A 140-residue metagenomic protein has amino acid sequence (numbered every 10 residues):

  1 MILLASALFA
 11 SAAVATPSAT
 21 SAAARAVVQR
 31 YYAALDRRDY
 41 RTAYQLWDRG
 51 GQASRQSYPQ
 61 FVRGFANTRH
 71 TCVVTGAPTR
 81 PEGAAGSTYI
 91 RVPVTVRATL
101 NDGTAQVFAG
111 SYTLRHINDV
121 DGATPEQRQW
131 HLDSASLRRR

Functional and structural regions predicted by a protein language model:
M1-S11: Bacterial N-terminal signal peptides
S6, Y44-W47, W130: Tryptophan-centered motif/residue detector
S11-R37: Short, low-complexity N-terminal intrinsically disordered segments enriched in polar/charged residues
A34-R37, N67, R138: A structural signal for alpha-helix termini and helix-coil/disorder junctions
L35, D39, L100-D102: Short coil/turn residues that cap or connect secondary-structure elements
Y40-Y89: Short solvent-exposed beta->alpha transition segments
E82-R140: Exposed beta-sheet edge and beta->alpha loop/turn motif
